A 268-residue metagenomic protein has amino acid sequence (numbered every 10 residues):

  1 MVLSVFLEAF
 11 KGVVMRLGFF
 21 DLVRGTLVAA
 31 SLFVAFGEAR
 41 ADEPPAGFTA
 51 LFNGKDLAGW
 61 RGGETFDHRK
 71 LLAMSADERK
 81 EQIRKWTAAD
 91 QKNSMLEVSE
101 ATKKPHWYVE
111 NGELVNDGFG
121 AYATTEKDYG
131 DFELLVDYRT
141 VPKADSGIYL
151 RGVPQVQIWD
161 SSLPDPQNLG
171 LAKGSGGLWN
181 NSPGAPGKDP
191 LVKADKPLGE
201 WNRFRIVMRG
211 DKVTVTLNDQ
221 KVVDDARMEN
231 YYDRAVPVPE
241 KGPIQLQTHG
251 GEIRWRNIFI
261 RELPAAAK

Functional and structural regions predicted by a protein language model:
M1-V14: Short, Lys/Arg-enriched N-terminal segments with co-localized hydrophobic residues within the first ~10-30 amino acids
S4-L7, V34, A39: Glycine-centered signal
M15-F20, R24: Positively charged n-region of N-terminal signal peptides that target proteins for export
R24-A35: Bacterial N-terminal signal peptides
E38-K268: Carbohydrate-interacting regions of secretory-pathway proteins
